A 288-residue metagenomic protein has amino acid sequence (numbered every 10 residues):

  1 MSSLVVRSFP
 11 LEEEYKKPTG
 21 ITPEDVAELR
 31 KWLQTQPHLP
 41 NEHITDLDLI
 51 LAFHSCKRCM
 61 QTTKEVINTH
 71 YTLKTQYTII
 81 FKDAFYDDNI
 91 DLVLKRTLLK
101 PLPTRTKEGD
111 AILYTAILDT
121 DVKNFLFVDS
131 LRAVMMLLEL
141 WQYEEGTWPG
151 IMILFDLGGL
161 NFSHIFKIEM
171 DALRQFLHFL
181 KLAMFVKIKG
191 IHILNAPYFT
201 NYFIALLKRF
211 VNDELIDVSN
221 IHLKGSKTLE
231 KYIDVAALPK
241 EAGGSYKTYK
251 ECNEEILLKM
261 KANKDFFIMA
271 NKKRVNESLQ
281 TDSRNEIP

Functional and structural regions predicted by a protein language model:
M1-P288: Basic, amphipathic alpha-helical/coil surface patches used to engage anionic, phosphate-bearing ligands and membranes
